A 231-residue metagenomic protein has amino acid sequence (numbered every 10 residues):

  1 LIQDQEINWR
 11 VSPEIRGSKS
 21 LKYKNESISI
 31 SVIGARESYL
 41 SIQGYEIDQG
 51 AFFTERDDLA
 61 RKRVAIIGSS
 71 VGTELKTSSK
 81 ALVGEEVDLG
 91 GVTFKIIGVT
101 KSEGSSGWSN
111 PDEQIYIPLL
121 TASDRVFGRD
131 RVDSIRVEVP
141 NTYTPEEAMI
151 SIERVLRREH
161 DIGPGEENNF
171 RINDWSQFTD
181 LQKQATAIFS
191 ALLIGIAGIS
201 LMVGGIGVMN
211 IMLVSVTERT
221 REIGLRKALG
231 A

Functional and structural regions predicted by a protein language model:
L1-F53, I172: Short amphipathic beta-strand/extended segments in non-transmembrane regions
I7-V11, G165, G230: Short acidic amphipathic segments
S20-Y23, G104-W108, D174, T179-Q182: A short acidic, helix-capping loop that chelates divalent metal ions and anchors anionic groups
I28, R131-I135, N168: Short amphipathic alpha-helical segments
I33, E37-F53, R61-G163: Mid-to-C-terminal secondary-structure elements that act as membrane-proximal/extracytoplasmic interface segments
R136, M149-I152, G163-A197: Peri-transmembrane interface segments
A197, I206-A231: Intracellular coupling helices
